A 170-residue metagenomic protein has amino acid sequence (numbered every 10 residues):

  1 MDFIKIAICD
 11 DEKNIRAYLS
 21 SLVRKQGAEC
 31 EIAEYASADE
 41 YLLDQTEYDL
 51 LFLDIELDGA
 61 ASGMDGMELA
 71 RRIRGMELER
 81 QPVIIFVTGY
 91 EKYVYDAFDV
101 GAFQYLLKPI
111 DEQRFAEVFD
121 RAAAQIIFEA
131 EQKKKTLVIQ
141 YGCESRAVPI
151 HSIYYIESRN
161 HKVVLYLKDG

Functional and structural regions predicted by a protein language model:
M1-A7: Non-catalytic signal-transmission and effector/linker regions of two-component phosphorelay proteins
D10-D11, G89: Acidic di-acidic motifs
E12-Y35: Two-component/phosphorelay signaling modules centered on CheY-like receiver
A36-S37, L107: Short loop/edge segments at beta-strand edges and connector loops that shape dinucleotide/nucleotide cofactor-binding
A38-L42: Short alpha-helical segment
L43, Y48-A130: CheY-like receiver
E117-G170: Conserved binding/recognition cores within well-folded domains
